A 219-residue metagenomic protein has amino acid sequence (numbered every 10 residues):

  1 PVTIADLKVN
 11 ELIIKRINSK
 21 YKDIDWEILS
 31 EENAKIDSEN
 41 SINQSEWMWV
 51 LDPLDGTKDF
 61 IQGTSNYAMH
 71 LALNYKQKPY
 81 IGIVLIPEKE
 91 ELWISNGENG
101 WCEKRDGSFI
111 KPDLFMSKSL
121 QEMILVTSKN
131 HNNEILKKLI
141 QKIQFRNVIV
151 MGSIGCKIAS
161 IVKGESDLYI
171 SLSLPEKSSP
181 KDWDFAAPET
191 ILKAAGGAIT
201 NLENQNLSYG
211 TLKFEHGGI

Functional and structural regions predicted by a protein language model:
P1-L54, Y75, K138-K142: N-terminal subdomain of lithium-sensitive/metallo-dependent phosphomonoesterases centered on the IMPase/IPPase/PAP
V2, I28, G100, P112-L114 (+2 more regions): Short clusters of hydrophobic/aromatic residues that line enzyme substrate/ligand-binding pockets
D6, I17, T57, I86 (+4 more regions): Residue-level signal for inorganic ion chemistry
L7, E32, P53-G56, F60 (+3 more regions): Generic detector of well-ordered alpha-helical packing
E31, L85, L172: Conserved residues at the C-terminal ends of beta-strands
I42-W101, R105: DPxDG-like acidic metal-binding loop motif
I94-N96, S108-K118, G210: Short amphipathic beta-strand/extended segments with alternating polar/hydrophobic composition
F115-I219: An extended, acidic
